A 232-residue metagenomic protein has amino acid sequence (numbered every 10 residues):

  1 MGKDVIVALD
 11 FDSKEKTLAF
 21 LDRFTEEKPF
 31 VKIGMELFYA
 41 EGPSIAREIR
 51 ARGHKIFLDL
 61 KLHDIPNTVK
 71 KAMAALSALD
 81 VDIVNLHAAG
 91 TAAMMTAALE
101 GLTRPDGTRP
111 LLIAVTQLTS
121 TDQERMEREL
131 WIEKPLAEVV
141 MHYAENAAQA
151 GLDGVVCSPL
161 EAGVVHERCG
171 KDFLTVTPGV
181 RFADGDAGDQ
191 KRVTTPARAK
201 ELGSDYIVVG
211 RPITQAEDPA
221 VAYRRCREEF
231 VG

Functional and structural regions predicted by a protein language model:
G2, D64, T68-A72, S77-D153 (+3 more regions): Conserved anion-binding
K3-L9, V31-I33, I56-L60, V84-L86 (+4 more regions): Hydrophobic faces of well-ordered beta-strands that scaffold small-molecule active sites in alpha/beta enzyme cores
D12-F24, N67-A75, L136-N146, K191-R198: Short, acidic/polar
E26, R52, L79, A150 (+1 more regions): Structural motif
L79-A92, G179-F182, D189-A222: Glycine-rich phosphate-binding active-site loops on the catalytic face of alpha/beta enzymes
M95-G101, P105, K200, I213-G232: C-terminal helical cap(s) of enzyme catalytic domains, especially alpha/beta-barrels
E161-A162, I213: Alpha-helix capping/helix-boundary segments
